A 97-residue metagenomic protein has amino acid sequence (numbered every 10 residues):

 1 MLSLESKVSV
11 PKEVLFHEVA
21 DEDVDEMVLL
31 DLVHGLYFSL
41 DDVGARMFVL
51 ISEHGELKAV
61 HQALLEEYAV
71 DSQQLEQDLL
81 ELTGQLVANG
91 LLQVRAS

Functional and structural regions predicted by a protein language model:
M1-A45: Acidic, low-complexity/disordered tracts enriched in E/D and polar residues
L36-S97: Long, charge-rich, low-complexity alpha-helical segments
